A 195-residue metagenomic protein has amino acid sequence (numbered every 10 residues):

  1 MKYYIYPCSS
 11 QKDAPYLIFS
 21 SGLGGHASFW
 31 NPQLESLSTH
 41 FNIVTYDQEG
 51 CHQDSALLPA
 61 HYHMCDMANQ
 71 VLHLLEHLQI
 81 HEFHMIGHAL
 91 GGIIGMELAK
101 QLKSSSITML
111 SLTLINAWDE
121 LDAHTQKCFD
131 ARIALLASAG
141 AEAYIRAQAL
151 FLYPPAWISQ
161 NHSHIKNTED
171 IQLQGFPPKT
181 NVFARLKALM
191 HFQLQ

Functional and structural regions predicted by a protein language model:
K2-L57: Conserved HGGG/HGGXW glycine-rich cap/lid loop of the alpha/beta-hydrolase fold
Y16, H40-N42, H81-H84, T108-S111: Structural signature of beta-strand start/N-cap positions in the alpha/beta core of ABC transporter nucleotide-binding
S21, F83, G87-G92: Conserved alpha/beta-hydrolase "nucleophile elbow" surrounding the catalytic nucleophile
F29-P32, S36, D66-H73, E97 (+4 more regions): Alpha-helical elements of Rossmann-like donor-binding domains used by nucleotide-donor carbohydrate transfer enzymes
E35, V44-I86, E97, Q101: Active-site loop/oxyanion-hole signature of alpha/beta-hydrolase fold enzymes
I80, S104-I107, L194: Helix N-cap/coil-helix junction residues
M96, K100, M109-A139: Flexible "cap/lid" loop of the alpha/beta hydrolase fold
A123-T125, E142-Q195: Conserved alpha/beta-hydrolase catalytic His-Asp/Glu region
